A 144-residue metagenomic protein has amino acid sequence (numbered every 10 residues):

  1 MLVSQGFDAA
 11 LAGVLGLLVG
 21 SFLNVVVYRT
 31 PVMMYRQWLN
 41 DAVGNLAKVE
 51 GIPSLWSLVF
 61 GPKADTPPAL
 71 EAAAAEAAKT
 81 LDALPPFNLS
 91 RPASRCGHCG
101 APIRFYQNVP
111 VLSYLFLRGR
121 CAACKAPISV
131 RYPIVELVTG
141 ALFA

Functional and structural regions predicted by a protein language model:
M1-A144: A membrane-topology feature that recognizes alpha-helical transmembrane segments and their immediate juxtamembrane
